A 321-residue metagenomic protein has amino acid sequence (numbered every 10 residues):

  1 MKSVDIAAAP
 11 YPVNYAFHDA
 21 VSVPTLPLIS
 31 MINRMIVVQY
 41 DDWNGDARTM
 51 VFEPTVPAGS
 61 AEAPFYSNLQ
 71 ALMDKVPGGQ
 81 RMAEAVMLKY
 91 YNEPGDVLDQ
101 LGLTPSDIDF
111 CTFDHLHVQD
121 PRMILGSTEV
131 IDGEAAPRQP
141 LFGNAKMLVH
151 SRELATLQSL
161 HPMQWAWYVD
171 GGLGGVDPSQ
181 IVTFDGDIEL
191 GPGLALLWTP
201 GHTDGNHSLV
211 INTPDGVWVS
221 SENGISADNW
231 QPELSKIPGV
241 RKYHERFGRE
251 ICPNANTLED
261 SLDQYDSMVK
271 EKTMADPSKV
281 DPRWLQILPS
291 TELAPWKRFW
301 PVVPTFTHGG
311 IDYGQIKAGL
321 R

Functional and structural regions predicted by a protein language model:
M1-E84, V240-Y243, G248-R321: Zn-dependent metallo-beta-lactamase
M1-N68, D120-L125, P140-N144, T156-H161 (+2 more regions): Catalytic core of the metallo-beta-lactamase
F52, C111-F113, H150, S221: Short hydrophobic segments within beta-strands
P57-A58, H161-M163, G171-G175, D187-I188 (+2 more regions): Metallo-beta-lactamase
S67-Q70, S127-D132, W165-A166, G216 (+1 more regions): Glycine-rich, phosphate-binding/catalytic loops in enzymes
A71-G79, A83-A145: Active-site metal-binding motif and surrounding structural segment of the metallo-beta-lactamase
V86-N92, V97-D99, I131-W198, E245-D263 (+1 more regions): Metallo-beta-lactamase
L157, D177, G239-V240, R321: Charged, low-complexity, helix-prone segments enriched in Lys/Glu/Asp/Gln
